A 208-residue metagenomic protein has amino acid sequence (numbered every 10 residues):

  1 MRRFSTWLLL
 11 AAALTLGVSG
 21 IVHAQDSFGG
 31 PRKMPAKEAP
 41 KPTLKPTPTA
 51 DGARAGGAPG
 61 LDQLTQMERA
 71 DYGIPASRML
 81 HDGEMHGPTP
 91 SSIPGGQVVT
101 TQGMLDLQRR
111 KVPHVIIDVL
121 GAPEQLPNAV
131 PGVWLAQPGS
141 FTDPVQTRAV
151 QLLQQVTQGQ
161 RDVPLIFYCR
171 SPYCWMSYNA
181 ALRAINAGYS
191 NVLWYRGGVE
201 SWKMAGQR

Functional and structural regions predicted by a protein language model:
M1-L8: Bacterial N-terminal signal peptides that target proteins for export
L8-G17: Bacterial N-terminal signal peptides
V22-I116, L120-P127: Flexible, polar/low-complexity N-terminal or interdomain linker segments that lie immediately upstream of folded
Q66, A205-R208: Pro/Ala/Gly-rich low-complexity, hydrophilic intrinsically disordered segments
S92-G95, G103-L165: Positively charged, proline/Ser/Thr-rich regional signature most characteristic of the Rhodanese/CDC25-like
A129-G132, A180-R183, Q207-R208: Short, glycine/charged-enriched secondary-structure capping and boundary segments
A149-W202: Catalytic cysteine-centered active loop of the rhodanese-like fold, especially the PTP/DSP P-loop
